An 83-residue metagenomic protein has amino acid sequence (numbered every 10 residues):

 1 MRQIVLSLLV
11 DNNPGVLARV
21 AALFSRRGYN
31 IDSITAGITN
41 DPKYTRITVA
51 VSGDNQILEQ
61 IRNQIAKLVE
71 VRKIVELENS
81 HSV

Functional and structural regions predicted by a protein language model:
M1-V83: A conserved regulatory-domain signal marking ACT and ACT-like small-molecule sensing domains and adjacent regulatory
